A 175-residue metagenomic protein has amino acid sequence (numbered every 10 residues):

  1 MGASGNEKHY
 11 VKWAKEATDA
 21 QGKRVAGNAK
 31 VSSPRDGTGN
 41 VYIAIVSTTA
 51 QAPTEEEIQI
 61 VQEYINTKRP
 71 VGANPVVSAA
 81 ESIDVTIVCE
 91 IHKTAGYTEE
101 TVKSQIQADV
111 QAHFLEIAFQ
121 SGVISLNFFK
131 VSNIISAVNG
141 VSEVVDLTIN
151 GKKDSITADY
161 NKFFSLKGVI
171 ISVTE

Functional and structural regions predicted by a protein language model:
M1-I124: Carbohydrate-recognition loop of C-type lectin domains
S104-E175: An aromatic-glycine-centered, glycine-rich loop/turn in mixed alpha/beta architecture
